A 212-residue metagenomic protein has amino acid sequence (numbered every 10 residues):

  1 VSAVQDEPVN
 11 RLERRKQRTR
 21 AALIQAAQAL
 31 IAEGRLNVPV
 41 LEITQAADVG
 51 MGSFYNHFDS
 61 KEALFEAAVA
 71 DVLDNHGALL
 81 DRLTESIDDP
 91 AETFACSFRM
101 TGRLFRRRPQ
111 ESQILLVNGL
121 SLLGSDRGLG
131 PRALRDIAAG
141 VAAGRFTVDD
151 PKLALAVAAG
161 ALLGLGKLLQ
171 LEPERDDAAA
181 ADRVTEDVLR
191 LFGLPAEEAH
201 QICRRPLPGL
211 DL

Functional and structural regions predicted by a protein language model:
V1-E7, R135-A143, L171-L212: C-terminal peripheral helix-coil segments that are non-catalytic and often amphipathic
R15-A27, I43, A68-H76, A133: Generic hydrophobic, amphipathic alpha-helix propensity
A22, A26, L30-A63, A67: Helix-turn-helix
A26, L30, M100, L104 (+1 more regions): Amphipathic alpha-helical interface segments
A67, A78-Q113, S121, A158 (+2 more regions): Hydrophobic alpha-helical connector segments
G77, D81, C96, V117-K167 (+1 more regions): Amphipathic alpha-helical packing segments from all-alpha helical-bundle domains
R99-L123, G130-A138, H200-L207: Amphipathic alpha-helical segments used for helix-helix packing
